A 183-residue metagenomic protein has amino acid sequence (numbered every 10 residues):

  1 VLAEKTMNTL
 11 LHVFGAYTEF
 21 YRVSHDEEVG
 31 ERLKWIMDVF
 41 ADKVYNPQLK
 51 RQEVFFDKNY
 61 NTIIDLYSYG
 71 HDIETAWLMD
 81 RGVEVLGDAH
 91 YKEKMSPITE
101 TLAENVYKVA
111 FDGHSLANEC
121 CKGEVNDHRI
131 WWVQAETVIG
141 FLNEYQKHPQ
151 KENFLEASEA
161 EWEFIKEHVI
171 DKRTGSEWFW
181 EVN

Functional and structural regions predicted by a protein language model:
V1-N183: Glycan-recognition and catalytic cores of secretory/periplasmic carbohydrate-active enzymes
